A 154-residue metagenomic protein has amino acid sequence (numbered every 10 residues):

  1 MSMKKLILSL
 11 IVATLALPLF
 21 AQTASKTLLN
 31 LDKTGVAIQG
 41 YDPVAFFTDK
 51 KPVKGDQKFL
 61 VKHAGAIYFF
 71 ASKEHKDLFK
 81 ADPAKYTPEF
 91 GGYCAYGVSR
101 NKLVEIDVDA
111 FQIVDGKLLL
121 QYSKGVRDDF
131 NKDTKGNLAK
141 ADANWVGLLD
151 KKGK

Functional and structural regions predicted by a protein language model:
M1-M3: N-terminal secretory signal peptides that target proteins for export/translocation
L6-L15: Sec-dependent N-terminal signal peptides
L15-A21: C-terminal segment of classical bacterial N-terminal signal peptides
Q22-K154: Charged, low-complexity intrinsically disordered segments
